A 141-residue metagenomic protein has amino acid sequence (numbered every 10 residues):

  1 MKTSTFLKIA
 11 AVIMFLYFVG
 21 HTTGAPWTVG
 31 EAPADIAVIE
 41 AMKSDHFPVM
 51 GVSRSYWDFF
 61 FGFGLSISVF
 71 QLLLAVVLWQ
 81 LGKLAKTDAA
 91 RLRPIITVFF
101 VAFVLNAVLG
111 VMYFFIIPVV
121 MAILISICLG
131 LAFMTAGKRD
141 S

Functional and structural regions predicted by a protein language model:
M1-K8, G51-D58, T87-P94, M112-Y113: Juxtamembrane loop-transmembrane helix junctions in multi-pass integral membrane proteins, especially the extracellular
K2-T3, A75-L92, G137: Juxtamembrane helix-break-helix junctions at the cytosolic face of small multi-pass alpha-helical membrane proteins
L7-A32: N-terminal signal-anchor transmembrane alpha helix
I9, I13-L16, F63-S66, I95-V98 (+1 more regions): Physicochemical signature of membrane-embedded alpha-helices that form the seven-helix bundle of GPCRs, emphasizing
P26-P33, K83-T87, V111, F115-P118 (+1 more regions): Transmembrane helix-loop junctions in multipass membrane proteins, especially transporters and channels
T28, D35-L81, V101: Core segments of alpha-helical transmembrane spans in multipass integral membrane proteins
T87-L124: Hydrophobic alpha-helical transmembrane segments of integral membrane proteins
L124-A136: Alpha-helical transmembrane segments and their membrane-interface exit regions
